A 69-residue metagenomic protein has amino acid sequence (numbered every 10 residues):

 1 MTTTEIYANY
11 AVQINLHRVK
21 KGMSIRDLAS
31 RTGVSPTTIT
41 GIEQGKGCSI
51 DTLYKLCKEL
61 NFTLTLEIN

Functional and structural regions predicted by a protein language model:
M1-K20: A short, Lys/Arg-rich alpha-helix, primarily the initiator
T3-E5, S30, T65-N69: Short, charged recognition helix plus adjacent turn of helix-turn-helix-like nucleic-acid-binding domains
I14, I25, P36, I50-L53: Helix-turn-helix DNA-binding elements, focusing on the entry/boundary residues of the two helices that contact DNA
R18, A29, C57: The alpha-helix within a helix-turn-helix
G22-T40: Short alpha-helical DNA-recognition segment
S35, K46, L60: The DNA-recognition helices of helix-turn-helix-type DNA-binding domains
D51-L66: DNA major-groove recognition helix of helix-turn-helix/homeodomain DNA-binding modules
